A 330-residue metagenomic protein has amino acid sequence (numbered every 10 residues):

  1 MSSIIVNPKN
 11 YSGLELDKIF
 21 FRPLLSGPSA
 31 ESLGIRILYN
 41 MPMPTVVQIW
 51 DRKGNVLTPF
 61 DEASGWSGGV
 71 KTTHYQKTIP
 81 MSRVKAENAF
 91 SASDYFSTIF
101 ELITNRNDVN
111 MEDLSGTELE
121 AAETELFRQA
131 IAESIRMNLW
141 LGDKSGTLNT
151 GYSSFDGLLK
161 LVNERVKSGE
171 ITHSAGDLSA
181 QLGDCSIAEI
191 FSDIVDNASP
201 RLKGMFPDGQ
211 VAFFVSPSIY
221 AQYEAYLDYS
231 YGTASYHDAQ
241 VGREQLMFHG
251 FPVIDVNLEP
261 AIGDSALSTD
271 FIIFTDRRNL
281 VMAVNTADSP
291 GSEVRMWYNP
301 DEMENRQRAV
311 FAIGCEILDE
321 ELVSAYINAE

Functional and structural regions predicted by a protein language model:
S2-K53, F155-S192, D208, Y220-E330: Sequence/fold signature of self-assembling virion shell proteins
R22-T104: Assembly/oligomerization interface modules of large self-assembling protein complexes
A86-S91, V215, D255, A309: Hydrophobic side chains in beta-strands
T98-I99, R136, Q222-E224: Short helix/loop capping segments that flank catalytic or ligand/cofactor-binding pockets
R106-N197: Alpha-helical scaffold segments that mediate packing/assembly in large oligomeric complexes
K144-S145, Q210-I219: A glycine-rich phosphate-binding loop feature that marks nucleotide/adenosyl-phosphate handling sites
I194-S199, K203-G204, V211-F213: Amphipathic interfacial helices
